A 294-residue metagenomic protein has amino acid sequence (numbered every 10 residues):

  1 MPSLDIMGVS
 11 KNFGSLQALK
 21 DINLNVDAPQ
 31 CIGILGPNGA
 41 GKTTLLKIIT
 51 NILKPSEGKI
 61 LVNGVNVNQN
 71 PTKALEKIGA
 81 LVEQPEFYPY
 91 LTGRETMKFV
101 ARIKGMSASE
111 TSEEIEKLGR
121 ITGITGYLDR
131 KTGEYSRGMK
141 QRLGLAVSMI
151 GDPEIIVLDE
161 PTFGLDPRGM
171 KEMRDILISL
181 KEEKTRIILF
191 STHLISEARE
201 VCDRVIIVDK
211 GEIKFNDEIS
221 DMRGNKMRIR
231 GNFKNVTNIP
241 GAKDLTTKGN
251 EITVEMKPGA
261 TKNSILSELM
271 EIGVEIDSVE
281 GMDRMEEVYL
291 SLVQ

Functional and structural regions predicted by a protein language model:
T50: Helix-to-loop junction immediately C-terminal to a conserved catalytic motif
G58-Q69, K73-A74: Conserved ABC transporter NBD signature motif
K98, R102, S109-Y127: Conserved ABC ATPase "signature" region
M173-K257: ABC transporter nucleotide-binding domain
M227-Q294: Short, charged/small-residue-rich alpha-helical element at the C-terminal edge of ABC transporter nucleotide-binding
